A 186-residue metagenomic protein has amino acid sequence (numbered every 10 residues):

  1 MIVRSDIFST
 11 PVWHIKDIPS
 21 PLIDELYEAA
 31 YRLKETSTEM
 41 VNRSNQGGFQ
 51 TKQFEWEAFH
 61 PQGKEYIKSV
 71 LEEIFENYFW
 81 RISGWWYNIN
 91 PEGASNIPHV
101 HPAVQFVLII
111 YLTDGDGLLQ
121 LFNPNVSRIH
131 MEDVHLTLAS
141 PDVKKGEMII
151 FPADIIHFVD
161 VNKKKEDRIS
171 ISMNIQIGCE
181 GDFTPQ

Functional and structural regions predicted by a protein language model:
M1-Y78, S95: Non-heme Fe(II)/2-oxoglutarate
R43, K163-E166: Flexible domain-boundary/linker segments
R81-I150, D160, D167, I177-P185: Catalytic core of non-heme Fe(II) oxygenases with the double-stranded beta-helix
H157: Glycine-rich nucleotide phosphate-binding loop and flanking beta-alpha elements of Rossmann-like dinucleotide-binding
